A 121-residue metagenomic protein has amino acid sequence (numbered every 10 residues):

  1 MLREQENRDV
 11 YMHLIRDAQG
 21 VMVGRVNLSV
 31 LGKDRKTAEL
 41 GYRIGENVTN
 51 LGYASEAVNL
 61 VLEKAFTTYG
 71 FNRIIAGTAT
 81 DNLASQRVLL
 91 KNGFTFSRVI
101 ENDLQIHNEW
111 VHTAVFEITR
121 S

Functional and structural regions predicted by a protein language model:
M1-R8: Active-site rim helix/loop that mediates acceptor-substrate recognition in acyltransferases
M12-S121: Acyl-donor (CoA/ACP) binding surface of acyl/acetyltransferases
